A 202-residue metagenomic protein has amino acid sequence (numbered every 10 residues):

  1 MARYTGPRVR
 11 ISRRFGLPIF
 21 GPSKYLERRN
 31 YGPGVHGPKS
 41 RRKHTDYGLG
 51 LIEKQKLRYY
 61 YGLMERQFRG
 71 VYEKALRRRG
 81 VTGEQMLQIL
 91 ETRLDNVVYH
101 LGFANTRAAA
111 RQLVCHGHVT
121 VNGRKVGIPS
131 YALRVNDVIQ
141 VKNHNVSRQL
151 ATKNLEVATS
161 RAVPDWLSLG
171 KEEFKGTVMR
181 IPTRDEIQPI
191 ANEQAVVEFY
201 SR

Functional and structural regions predicted by a protein language model:
M1-L101, I128-R202: Ferredoxin-like alpha/beta domains used as RNA- or RNAP-binding modules
R107, L113-V114, L133: Short, well-ordered loop/turn sites that connect or cap secondary structure elements
